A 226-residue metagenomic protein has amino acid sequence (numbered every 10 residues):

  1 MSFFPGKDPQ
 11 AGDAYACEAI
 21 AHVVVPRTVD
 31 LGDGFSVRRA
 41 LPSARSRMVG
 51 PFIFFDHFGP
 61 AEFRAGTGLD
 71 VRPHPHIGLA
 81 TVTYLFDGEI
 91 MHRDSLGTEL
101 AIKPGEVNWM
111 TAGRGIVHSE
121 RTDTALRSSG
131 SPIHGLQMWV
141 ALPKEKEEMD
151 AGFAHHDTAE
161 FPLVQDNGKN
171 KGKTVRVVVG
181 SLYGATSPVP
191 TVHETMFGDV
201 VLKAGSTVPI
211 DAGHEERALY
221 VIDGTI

Functional and structural regions predicted by a protein language model:
S2-R39: Hydrophobic alpha-helical membrane-insertion signals
T28-F86, F161-P209: A short glycine-rich, His/Asp/Glu-containing loop-to-beta-strand
M48-F58, E106-V117, K144-K146: Conserved double-stranded beta-helix
I77-G97, K103-V107, G113-V117, K203-S206 (+1 more regions): Glycine- and acidic-residue-biased ligand/ion/polar-headgroup-sensing regions
L96-K103, T122-A125, G152-H155: "Short basic amphipathic alpha-helical interaction patches in structured regions
L100, E106-N108, H118, H134-L136 (+5 more regions): Generic beta-strand structural signal
A112-K146: Ligand-binding loop in jelly-roll beta-barrel domains
Q137-K173: Long amphipathic alpha-helical segments that form oligomerization/scaffold cores
